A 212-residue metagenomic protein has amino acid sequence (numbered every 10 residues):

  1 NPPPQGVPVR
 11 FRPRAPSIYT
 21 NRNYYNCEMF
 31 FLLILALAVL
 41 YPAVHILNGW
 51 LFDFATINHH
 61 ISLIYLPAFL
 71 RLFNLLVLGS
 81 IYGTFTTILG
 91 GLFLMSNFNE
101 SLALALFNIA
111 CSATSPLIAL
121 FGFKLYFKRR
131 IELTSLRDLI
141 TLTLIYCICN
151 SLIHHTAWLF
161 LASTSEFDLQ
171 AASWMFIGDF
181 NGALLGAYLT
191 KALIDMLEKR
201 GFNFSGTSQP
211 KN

Functional and structural regions predicted by a protein language model:
N1, V7-F11: Short, positively charged low-complexity motifs
R10-R14, R22: Basic polycationic patches enriched in arginine
R22-L37: N-terminal membrane topogenic signal
L32, P42, I46-L72, M95-P210: Membrane-embedded alpha-helical hairpins and interfacial helices in multi-pass inner-membrane proteins
F69-I81: Interfacial helix-start motif at the membrane-water boundary
I81-F85, D138-L139: Membrane-interfacial loop-to-transmembrane alpha-helix junctions, especially the N-terminal start
G83-L94: Central hydrophobic cores of alpha-helical transmembrane segments in multi-pass integral membrane proteins
